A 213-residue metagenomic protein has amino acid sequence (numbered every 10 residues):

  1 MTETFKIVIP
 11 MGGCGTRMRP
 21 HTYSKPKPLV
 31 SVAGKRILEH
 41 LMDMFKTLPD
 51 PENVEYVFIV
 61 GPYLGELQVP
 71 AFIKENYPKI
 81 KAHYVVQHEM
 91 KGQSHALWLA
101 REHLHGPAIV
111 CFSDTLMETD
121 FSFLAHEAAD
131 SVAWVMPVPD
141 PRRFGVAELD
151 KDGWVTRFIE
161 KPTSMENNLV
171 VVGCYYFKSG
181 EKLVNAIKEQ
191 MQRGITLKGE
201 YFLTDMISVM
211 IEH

Functional and structural regions predicted by a protein language model:
M1-P10, R17-Y23, V30-S31, K35-C111 (+1 more regions): Conserved N-terminal catalytic core of the sugar/cofactor nucleotidyltransferase
C14, D114-T115: Active-site metal-binding loops of divalent metal-dependent hydrolases
H40, M44, L99, K182-A186 (+1 more regions): Alpha-helical scaffold segments in soluble metabolic enzymes
I73-K79, L149, V209-I211: Short, conserved catalytic or adaptor-binding loops enriched in Gly and charged residues
P78-I80, L104-P107, H126-V132, E212: Short glycine/proline-enriched coil/turn segments at helix->beta-strand junctions
V85-K91, Q190-L197: Glycine-rich "substrate-gating" loop/helix at the edge of Rossmann-like oxidoreductase active sites
L116-G194: Conserved core of the sugar-phosphate nucleotidyltransferase
I195-H213: Catalytic core and acceptor-binding pocket of nucleotide-sugar-dependent glycosyltransferases
